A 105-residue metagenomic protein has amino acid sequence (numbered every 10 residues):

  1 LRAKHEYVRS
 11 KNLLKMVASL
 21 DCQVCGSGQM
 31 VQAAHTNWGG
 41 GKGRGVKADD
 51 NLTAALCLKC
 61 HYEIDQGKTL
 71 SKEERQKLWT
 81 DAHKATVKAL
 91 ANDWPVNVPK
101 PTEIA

Functional and structural regions predicted by a protein language model:
L1, E6-R9, G40-R44, E74: Generic preference for well-ordered secondary structure
L1-L13, N97-A105: Arg/Lys-rich, low-complexity, intrinsically disordered N-terminal tails that contact nucleic acids
A3, C60-Y62: Exposed, low-complexity/repetitive linear segments and helix-based recognition motifs, biased toward charged/polar
Y7-A34, K59: Short cysteine-rich loop/turn motifs with clustered Cys
M30-R44: Short recognition patches in nucleic-acid-associated and regulatory proteins
G43-N51, Y62-A105: Polybasic, low-complexity binding patches
A54: Active-site cofactor/substrate anionic-group-binding motifs, chiefly glycine- and Lys/Arg-rich phosphate-binding loops
